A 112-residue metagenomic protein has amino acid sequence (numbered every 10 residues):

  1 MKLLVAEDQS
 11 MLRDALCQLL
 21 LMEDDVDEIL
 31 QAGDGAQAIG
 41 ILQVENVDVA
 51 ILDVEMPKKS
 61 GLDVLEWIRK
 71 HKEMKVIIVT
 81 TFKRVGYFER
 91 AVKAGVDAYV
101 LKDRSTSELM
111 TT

Functional and structural regions predicted by a protein language model:
E7: Conserved acidic carboxylate
D25-G33, I41: Short hydrophobic/Thr-rich beta-strand motif most characteristic of the beta2 strand and flanking loop of CheY-like
D34, K58-D63: Acidic catalytic/metal-coordinating carboxylates
G40, L62-E73: Short amphipathic alpha-helix used as the core "switch/output" element in two-component signaling
E45-I51: Active-site beta3 strand of CheY-like receiver
D53, T80: Active-site residues of response regulator receiver
G86, R104-T112: C-terminal output helix
